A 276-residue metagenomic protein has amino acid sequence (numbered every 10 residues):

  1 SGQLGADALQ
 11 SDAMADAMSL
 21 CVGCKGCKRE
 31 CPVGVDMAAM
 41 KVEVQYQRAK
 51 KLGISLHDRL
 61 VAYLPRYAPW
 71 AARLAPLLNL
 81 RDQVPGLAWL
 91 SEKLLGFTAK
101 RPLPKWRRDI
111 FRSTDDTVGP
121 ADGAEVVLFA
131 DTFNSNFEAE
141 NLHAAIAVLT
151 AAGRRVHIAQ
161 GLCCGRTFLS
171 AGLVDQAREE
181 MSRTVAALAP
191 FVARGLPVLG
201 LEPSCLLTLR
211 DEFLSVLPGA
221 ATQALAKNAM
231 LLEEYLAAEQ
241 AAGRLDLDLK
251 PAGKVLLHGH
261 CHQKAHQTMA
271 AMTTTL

Functional and structural regions predicted by a protein language model:
S1, G23-Y46: Iron-sulfur cluster-binding cysteine motifs and their immediate structural context in ferredoxin-like electron-transfer
G2-G23: Ferredoxin-like iron-sulfur electron-transfer modules
D16-V22, G26-R29, A124, L162 (+1 more regions): Cys/His-enriched microdomains
A38-L276: Iron-sulfur cluster-binding electron-transfer modules in prokaryotic oxidoreductases
